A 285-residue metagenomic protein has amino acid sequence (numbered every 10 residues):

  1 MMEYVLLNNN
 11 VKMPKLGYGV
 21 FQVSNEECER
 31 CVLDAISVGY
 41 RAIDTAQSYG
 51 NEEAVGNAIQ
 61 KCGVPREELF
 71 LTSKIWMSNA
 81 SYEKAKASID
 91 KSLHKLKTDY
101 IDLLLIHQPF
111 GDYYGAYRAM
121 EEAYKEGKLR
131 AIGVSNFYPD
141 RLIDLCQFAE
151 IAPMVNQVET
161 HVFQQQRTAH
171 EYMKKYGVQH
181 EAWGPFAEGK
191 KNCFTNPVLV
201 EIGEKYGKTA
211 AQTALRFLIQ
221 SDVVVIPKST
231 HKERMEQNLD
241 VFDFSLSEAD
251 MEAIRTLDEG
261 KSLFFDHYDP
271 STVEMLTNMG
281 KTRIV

Functional and structural regions predicted by a protein language model:
M1-L69, F186, K281-V285: N-terminal binding-site loop/beta-alpha segment at the start of enzyme catalytic domains that lines or forms
Y4, Q108-V285: Beta/alpha (TIM)-barrel catalytic core signal, keyed to glycine-rich beta->alpha loops juxtaposed to Asp/Glu that bind
N8, A85-L105, E122-E126, V178: CE4/NodB-like, metal-dependent polysaccharide N-deacetylase domain that modifies extracellular/periplasmic N-acetylated
V23-A35, S81-L96, G115, D140-L142 (+1 more regions): Short, acidic/polar
V23-E26, A46-A54, S78-E83, P109-Y114 (+2 more regions): Acidic-and-aromatic substrate-binding clefts and catalytic sites of carbohydrate-active enzymes
A42, Y100-L103, A131, V155: Residues at the N-termini of beta-strands
E53-Q60, I89-L93, M120-E121, L142: Short, well-ordered amphipathic alpha-helices
R66-N79, D102-P109, N136: A short, structured active-site edge motif that brings together acidic residues
